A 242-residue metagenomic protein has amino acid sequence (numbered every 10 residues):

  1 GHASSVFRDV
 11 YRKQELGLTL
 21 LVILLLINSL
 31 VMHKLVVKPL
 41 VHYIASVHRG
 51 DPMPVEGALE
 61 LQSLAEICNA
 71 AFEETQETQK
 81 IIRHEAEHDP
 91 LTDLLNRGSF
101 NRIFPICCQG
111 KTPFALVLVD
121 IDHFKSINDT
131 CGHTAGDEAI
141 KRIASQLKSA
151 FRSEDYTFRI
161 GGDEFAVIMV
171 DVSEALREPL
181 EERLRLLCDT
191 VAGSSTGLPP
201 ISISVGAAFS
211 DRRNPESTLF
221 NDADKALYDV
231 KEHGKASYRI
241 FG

Functional and structural regions predicted by a protein language model:
G1-L18: Membrane-interface helix-start motif
L20-K38: Cytosolic-side ends of inner-membrane transmembrane helices, especially those that anchor bacterial signal-transduction
M32-E56, A65, F72: Membrane-proximal alpha-helical signal-transduction linkers
G57-L64, G136, R177, E216: The cytosolic transmitter module of two-component sensor histidine kinases
K80-E87, N96-A115, D122-R152, F158-G162 (+4 more regions): Conserved long alpha-helical elements within nucleotide-processing catalytic cores of c-di-GMP signaling and class III
T157, S204-R212, T218-H233, R239-G242: Cyclic nucleotide signaling catalytic output domains
R159-I160, A175-R177, C188-S204, K231 (+1 more regions): Catalytic core regions of nucleotide second-messenger enzymes
